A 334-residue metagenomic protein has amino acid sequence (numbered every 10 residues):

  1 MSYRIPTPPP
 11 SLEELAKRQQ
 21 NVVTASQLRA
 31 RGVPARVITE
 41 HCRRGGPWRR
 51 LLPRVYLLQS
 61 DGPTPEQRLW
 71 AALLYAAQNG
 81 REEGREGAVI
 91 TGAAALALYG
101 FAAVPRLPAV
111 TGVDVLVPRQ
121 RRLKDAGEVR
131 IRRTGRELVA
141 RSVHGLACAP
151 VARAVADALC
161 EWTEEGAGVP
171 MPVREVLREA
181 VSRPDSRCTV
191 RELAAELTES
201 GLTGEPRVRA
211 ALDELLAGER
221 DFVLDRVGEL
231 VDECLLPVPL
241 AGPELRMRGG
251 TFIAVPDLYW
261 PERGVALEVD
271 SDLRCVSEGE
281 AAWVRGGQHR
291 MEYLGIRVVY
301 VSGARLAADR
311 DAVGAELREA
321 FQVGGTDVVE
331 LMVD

Functional and structural regions predicted by a protein language model:
M1-G204, Q322-V323, V329-D334: Short gly/ser-rich loop at a beta-strand->alpha-helix junction or flexible surface loop bordering the NTP-binding
S2-T7, P34-V37, V181-D334: Surface segments flanking catalytic/ligand-binding clefts of nucleic-acid enzymes
